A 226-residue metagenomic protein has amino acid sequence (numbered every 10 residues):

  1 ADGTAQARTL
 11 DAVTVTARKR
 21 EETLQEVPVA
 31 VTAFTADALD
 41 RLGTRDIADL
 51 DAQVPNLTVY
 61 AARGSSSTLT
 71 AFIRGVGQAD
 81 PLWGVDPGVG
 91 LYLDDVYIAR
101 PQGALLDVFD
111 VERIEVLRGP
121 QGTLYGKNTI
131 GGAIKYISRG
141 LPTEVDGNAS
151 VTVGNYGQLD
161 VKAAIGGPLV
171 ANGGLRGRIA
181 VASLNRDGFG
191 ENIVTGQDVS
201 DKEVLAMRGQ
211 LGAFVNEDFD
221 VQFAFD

Functional and structural regions predicted by a protein language model:
A1-Q6: Cleavable N-terminal targeting peptides that direct proteins into the secretory/outer-membrane pathway or into
R8-E144: Acidic, small-polar-rich N-terminal luminal/periplasmic segments of exported/outer-membrane proteins
D86-G88, R100, F109-E112, R118 (+3 more regions): Outer-membrane beta-barrel translocator/receptor signature
Q210: Conserved thiamine diphosphate
D220-D226: Flexible loop and strand-edge segments within Gram-negative outer membrane beta-barrel domains
